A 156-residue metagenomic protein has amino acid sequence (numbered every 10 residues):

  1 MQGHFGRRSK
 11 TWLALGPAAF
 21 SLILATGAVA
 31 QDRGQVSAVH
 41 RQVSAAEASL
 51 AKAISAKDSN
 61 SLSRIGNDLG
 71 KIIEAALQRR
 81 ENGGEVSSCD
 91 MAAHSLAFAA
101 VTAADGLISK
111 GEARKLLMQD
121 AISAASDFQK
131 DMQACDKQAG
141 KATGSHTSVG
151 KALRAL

Functional and structural regions predicted by a protein language model:
Q2-G16: Bacterial N-terminal signal peptides that target proteins for export
A14-A25: Bacterial N-terminal signal peptides
T26-A30: Sec/Tat signal peptide C-region and signal peptidase I cleavage site
D32-A100, L116-V149: Alpha-helical segments in soluble extracytoplasmic regions
D105-A113: Membrane-helix boundary connector in multi-pass membrane proteins
L153-L156: Short, solvent-exposed mixed-charge patches
